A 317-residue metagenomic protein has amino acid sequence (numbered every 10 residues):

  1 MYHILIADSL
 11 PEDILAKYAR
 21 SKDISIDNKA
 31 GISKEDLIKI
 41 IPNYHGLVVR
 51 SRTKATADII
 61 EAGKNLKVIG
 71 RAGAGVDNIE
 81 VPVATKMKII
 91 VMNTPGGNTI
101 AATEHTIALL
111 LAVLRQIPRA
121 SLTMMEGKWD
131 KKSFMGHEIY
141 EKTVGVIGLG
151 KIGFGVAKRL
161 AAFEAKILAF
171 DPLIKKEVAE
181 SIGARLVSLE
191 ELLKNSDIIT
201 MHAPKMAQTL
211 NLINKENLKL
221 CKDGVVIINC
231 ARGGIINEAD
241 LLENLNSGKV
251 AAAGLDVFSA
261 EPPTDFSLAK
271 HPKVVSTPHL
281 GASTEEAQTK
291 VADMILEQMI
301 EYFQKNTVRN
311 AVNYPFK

Functional and structural regions predicted by a protein language model:
M1-M92, N214-L220: An N-terminal-biased, well-structured beta-alpha scaffold segment characteristic of Rossmann-like dinucleotide-binding
Y2-L5, D13, R20-D27, G96-A101 (+11 more regions): Structural/interface elements that position substrates and couple domains in central-metabolism enzymes
K29-A30, R50, A72-G73, K88-I100 (+4 more regions): Short beta->alpha connector loops at strand-helix junctions that form conserved, small/polar/Pro-enriched
R52, A74, D197, H202-K205 (+2 more regions): Short glycine-/small-residue-rich Rossmann-like dinucleotide-binding loops
K54, G75-N78, N93, G97-N98 (+3 more regions): Residue-level detector of alpha-helix initiation sites
M87-I89, T94-T143, G155-K158, A162 (+1 more regions): Phosphate-binding beta-alpha-beta segment of Rossmann-like dinucleotide-binding domains, i.e., the NAD(P)
V91-M92, D223-K317: Rossmann-like dinucleotide-binding domain for NAD(H)/NADP(H)
K132-D223: Rossmann-like dinucleotide/phosphate-binding beta-alpha-beta segment
